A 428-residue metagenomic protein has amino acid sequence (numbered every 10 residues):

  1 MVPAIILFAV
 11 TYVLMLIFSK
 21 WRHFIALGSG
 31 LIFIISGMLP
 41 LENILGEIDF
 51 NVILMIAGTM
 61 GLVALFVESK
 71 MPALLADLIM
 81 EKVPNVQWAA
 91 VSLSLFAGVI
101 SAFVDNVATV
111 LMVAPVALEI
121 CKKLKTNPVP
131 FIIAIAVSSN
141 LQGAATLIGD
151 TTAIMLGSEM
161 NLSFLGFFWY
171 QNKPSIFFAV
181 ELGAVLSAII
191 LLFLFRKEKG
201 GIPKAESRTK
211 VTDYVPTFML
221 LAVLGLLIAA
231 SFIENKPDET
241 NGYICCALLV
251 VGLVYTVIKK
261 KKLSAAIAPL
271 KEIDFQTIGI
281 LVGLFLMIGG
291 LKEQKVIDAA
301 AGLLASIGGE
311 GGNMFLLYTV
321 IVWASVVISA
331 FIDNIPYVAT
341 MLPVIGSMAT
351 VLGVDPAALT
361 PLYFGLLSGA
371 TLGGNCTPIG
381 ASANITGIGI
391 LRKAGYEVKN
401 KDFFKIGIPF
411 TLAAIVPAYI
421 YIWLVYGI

Functional and structural regions predicted by a protein language model:
M1-V67, L74, N172-G302, I406-I428: Hydrophobic transmembrane alpha-helices of multi-pass small-molecule transporters
V13-K20, F96-D105, A136-I148, W323-Y337 (+1 more regions): Transmembrane alpha-helix interface/packing and boundary motifs in multi-pass membrane proteins, characterized by
H23, N51, W88, V129 (+5 more regions): Residues that define the loop-to-transmembrane-helix transition and helix capping in multi-pass membrane transporters
E42-V129, I280-L352: Membrane-embedded alpha-helical segments and adjacent helix-loop junctions characteristic of multi-pass solute
A73-L75, A108-E119, I132-I133, A145-L162 (+4 more regions): Re-entrant/interfacial helical elements at transmembrane boundaries that shape and gate the permeation pathway
I120-T217, A358, I385-I420: Membrane-core helix-loop-helix motifs of multi-pass transport proteins
W169-A179, F315-I428: C-terminal transmembrane helix pair
